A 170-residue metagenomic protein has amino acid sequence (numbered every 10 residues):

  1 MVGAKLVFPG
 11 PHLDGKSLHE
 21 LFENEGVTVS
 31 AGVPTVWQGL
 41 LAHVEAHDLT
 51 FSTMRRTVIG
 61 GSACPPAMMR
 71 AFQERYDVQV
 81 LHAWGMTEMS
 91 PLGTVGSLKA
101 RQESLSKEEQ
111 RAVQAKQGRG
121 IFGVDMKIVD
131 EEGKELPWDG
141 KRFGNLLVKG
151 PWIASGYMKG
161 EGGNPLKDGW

Functional and structural regions predicted by a protein language model:
M1-K5, V27-G32, L41-A112, D125 (+1 more regions): Gly/Ser/Thr-rich phosphate-binding loop
A4-E25, T35: ATP-dependent adenylate-forming carboxylate-activation enzymes
L18, M69, G163-L166: Acidic, amphipathic alpha-helical patches
T35-W37, C64, I153: Alpha-helix capping/helix-boundary segments
D77, K107-Q114, P151-W170: Conserved ANL (AMP-binding/adenylate-forming) active-site segment centered on the GW(Y/F)…HTG consensus within
K116-G123: Short coil-to-beta-strand transition motifs
K127, D139-A154: AMP-binding/adenylate-forming core of the ANL superfamily
